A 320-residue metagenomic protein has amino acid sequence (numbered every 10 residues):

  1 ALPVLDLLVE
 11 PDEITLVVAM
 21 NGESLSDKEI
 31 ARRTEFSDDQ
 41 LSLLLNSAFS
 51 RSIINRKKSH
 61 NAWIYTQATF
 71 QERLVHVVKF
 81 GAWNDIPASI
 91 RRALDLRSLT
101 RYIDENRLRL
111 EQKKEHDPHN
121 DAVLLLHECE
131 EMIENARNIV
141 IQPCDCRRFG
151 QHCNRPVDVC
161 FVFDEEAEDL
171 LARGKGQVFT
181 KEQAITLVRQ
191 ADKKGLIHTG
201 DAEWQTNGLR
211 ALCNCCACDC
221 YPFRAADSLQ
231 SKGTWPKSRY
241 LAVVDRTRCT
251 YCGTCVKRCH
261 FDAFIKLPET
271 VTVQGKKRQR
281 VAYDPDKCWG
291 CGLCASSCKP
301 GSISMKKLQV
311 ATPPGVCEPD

Functional and structural regions predicted by a protein language model:
A1-E13: Short alpha-helical segments that sit at the start of domains
I14-V18: Pre-recognition alpha-helix immediately N-terminal to the DNA-recognition helix within helix-turn-helix or winged-helix
E23-T34: Short acidic, hydrophobic short linear motifs in intrinsically disordered regions
T34-S50: Short amphipathic alpha-helical interaction segments
F49-H60, F264-I265, I303-S304: A short, conserved structural fragment
N61-T100: Short, amphipathic alpha-helical interaction segments positioned at domain boundaries
L96-L241: Catalytic cores of enzyme domains
G200-N207, A211, L229-R258, D262-G290 (+1 more regions): Ferredoxin-like iron-sulfur electron-transfer modules
